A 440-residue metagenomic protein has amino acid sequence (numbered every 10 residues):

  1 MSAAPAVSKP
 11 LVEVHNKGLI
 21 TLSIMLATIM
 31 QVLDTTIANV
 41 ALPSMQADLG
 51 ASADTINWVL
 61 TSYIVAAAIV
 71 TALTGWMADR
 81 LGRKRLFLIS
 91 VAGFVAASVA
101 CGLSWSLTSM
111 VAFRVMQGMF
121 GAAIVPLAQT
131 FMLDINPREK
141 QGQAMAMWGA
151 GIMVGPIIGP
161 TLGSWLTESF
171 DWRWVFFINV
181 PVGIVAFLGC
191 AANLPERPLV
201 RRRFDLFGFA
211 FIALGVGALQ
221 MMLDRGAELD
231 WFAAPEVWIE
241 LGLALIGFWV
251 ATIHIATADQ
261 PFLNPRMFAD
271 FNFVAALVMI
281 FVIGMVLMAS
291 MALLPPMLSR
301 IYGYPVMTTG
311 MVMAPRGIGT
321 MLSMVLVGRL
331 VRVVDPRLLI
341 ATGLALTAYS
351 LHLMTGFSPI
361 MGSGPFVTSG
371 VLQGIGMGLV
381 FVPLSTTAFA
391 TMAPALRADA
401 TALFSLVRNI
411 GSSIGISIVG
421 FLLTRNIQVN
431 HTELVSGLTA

Functional and structural regions predicted by a protein language model:
S2-A192, L326-V334, A348, T355: Transmembrane-helix bundle of Major Facilitator Superfamily
G18-L33, A38-V40, A53-L60, A150 (+4 more regions): 12-transmembrane solute porter fold
V99-A100, W165, G217, M221 (+2 more regions): Alpha-helical transmembrane segments of multipass membrane proteins
Q141-G151, R202-F211, A269, R337-L344: Cytoplasmic-side transmembrane-helix entry/capping segments in multi-pass membrane proteins
E168-V180, R225-V237, P305, R425-A440: A membrane-interface helix-boundary motif in multi-pass transporters
V180-R197, A213-R225, L243-T257: C-terminal membrane-cytosol helix-exit motif in multi-pass small-molecule transporters
F187-L206, L229, I253-F262, P359 (+1 more regions): Helix-loop junctions on the cytosolic side of multi-pass membrane transporters, especially the intracellular loop
